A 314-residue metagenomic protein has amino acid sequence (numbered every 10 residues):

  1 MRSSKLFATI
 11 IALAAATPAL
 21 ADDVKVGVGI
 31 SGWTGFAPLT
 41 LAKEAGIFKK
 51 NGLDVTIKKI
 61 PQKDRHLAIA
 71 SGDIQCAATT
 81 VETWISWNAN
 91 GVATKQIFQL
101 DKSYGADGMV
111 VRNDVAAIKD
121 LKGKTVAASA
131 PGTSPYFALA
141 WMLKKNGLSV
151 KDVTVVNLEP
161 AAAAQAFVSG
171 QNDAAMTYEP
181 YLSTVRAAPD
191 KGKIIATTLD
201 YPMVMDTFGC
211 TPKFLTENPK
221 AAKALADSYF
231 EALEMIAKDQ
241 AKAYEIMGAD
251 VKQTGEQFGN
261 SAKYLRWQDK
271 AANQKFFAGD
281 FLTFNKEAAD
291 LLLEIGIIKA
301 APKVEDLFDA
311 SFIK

Functional and structural regions predicted by a protein language model:
M1-F7: Bacterial N-terminal signal peptides that target proteins for export
A8-A16: Bacterial N-terminal signal peptides
T17-A21: Sec/Tat signal peptide C-region and signal peptidase I cleavage site
D22-S149, T154-N157, D173-P180, I194-I195 (+1 more regions): Short, glycine-/small- and polar/acidic-enriched structural segments that line small-molecule recognition paths
G46, L67, S71, I85 (+13 more regions): Solvent-exposed, polar/charged alpha-helical surfaces in well-ordered, non-transmembrane soluble domains, broadly
E82-T83, V155-V156, A161-V251: Pocket-lining segment of extracytoplasmic ligand-binding domains
T216-I297: Secondary-structure end/capping motifs
K286-K314: Conserved C-terminal helix/tail region of periplasmic/extracytoplasmic solute-binding proteins
